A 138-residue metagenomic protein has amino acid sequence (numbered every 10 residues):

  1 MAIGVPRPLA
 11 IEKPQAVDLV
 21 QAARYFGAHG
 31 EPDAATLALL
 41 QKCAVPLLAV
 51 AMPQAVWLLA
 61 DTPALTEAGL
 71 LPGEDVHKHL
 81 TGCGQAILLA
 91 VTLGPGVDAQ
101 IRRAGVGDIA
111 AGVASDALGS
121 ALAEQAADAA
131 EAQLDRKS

Functional and structural regions predicted by a protein language model:
M1-S115: Active-site helix-to-loop segments that bind/position phosphate- or nucleotide-bearing substrates and donors across
A110-A132: Compact, glycine/acidic-enriched structural inserts
S138: Conserved small/polar residues in nucleotide/adenosyl-binding loops
